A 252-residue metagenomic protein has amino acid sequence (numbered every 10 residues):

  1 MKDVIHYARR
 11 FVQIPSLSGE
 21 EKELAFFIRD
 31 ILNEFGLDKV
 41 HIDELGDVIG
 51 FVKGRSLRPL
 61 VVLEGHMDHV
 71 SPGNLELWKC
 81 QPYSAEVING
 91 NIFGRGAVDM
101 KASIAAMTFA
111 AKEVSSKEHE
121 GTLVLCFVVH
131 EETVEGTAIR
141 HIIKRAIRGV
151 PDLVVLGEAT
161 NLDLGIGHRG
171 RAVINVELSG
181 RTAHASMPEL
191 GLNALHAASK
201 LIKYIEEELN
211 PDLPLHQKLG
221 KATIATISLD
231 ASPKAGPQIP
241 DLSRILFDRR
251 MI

Functional and structural regions predicted by a protein language model:
M1-P72, L242-L246: N-terminal helical capping/dimerization or prosegment-like subdomains of hydrolases acting on amide or phosphate bonds
R10, F109-S116, K200-E207: Short glycine/serine- and small hydrophobic-enriched flexible loop segments
V40, G50, A85-V87, T226-L229: A structural signal for short hydrophobic beta-strand segments in well-ordered beta-sheet cores
L45, G65-M67, N89, V128-H130 (+3 more regions): Fold-independent oxyanion-binding glycine-rich loops and adjacent beta-strand/coil segments at enzyme active sites
P59-V124: Active-site metal-coordination/substrate-binding segment of hydrolases, especially metallo-dependent peptidases
M100-V173: Acidic/histidine-rich catalytic neighborhood of metal-dependent amide-processing enzymes
H141-I252: Midchain, well-structured core segments that form catalytic/ion-binding scaffolds
